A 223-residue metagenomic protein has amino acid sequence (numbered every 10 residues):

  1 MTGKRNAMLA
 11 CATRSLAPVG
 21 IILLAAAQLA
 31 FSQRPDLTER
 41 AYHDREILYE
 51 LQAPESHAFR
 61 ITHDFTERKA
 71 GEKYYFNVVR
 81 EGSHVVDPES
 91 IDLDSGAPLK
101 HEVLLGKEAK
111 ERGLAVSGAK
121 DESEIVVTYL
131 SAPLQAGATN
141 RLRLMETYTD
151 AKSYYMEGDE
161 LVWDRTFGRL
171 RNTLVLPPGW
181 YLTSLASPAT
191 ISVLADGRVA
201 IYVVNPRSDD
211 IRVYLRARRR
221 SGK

Functional and structural regions predicted by a protein language model:
T2-G20: Bacterial N-terminal signal peptides that target proteins for export
Q33-D36, I47-E50, G158-K223: Intrinsically disordered, low-complexity linkers and stems that provide flexible hinges in membrane-associated
Q33-V79: Early extracytoplasmic/domain-onset interaction patches
E46, A58-D64, G71-Y75, T139-R143 (+3 more regions): Intrinsic-disorder/low-complexity, polar/charged segments enriched in Ser/Thr/Lys/Arg/Asp/Glu/Gln
F65-E67, V78-R80, E146-Y148, P178 (+1 more regions): A mature extracytoplasmic/lumenal domain signature
K73-G113, D164-P188: Solvent-exposed beta-hairpin/edge-strand motifs
V86-V162, A195-K223: A surface-exposed beta-strand-loop module
